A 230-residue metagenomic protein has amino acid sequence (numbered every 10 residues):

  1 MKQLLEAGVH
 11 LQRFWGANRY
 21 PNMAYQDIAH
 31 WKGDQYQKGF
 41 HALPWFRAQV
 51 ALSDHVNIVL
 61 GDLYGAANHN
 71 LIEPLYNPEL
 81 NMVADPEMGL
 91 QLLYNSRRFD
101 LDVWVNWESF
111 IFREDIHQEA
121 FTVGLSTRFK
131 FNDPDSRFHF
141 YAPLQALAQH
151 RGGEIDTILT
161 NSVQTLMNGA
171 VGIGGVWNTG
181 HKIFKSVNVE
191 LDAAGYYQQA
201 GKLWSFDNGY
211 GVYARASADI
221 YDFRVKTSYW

Functional and structural regions predicted by a protein language model:
M1, F46-V50, L90-Y94, L125-F129 (+2 more regions): Residues on the lipid-exposed face of transmembrane beta-strands in outer-membrane beta-barrel proteins
M1, K38-P44, A84-M88, H117-V123 (+2 more regions): Residues that define the transmembrane beta-barrel architecture of outer-membrane proteins
M1-A51, S217: Beta-barrel outer-membrane channel/assembly domains of diderm bacteria
K2-A7, H55, R98, K130-P143 (+2 more regions): Short loop/turn motifs that connect adjacent beta-strands in outer-membrane beta-barrel proteins
V9-A17, D62-A67, S96, V105-I111 (+5 more regions): Transmembrane beta-strands of outer-membrane beta-barrel pores
A17-Y25, N70-N77, R113-A120, G153-N161 (+1 more regions): Outer-membrane beta-barrel translocator domains and adjoining extracellular loop/strand segments of Gram-negative
I58-R128: Surface-exposed coil loops of outer-membrane beta-barrel proteins
L147-R151, Q164-W230: Detector for outer-membrane/organellar transmembrane beta-barrel domains, recognizing the amphipathic beta-strand
